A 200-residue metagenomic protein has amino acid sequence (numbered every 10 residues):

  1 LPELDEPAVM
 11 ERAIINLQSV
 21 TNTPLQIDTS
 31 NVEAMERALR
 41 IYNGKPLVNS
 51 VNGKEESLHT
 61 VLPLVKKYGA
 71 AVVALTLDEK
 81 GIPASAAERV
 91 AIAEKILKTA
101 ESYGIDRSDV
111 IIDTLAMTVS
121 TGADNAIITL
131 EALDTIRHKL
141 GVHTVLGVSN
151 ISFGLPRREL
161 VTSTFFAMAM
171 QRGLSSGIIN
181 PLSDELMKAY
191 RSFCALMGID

Functional and structural regions predicted by a protein language model:
L1-L4, T23-N31, P46-E55, T76 (+1 more regions): Catalytic beta/alpha-barrel core
L1-T23, T114-A126: Glycine-rich, proline-tolerant flexible connector loops at the mouths of alpha/beta enzymes
P7-I14, M35-Y42, V61, D124-N125 (+1 more regions): Distinct, well-ordered alpha-helical segments
A13, L17-V20, N43, V73-A84: Gly-rich Lys/Arg/Thr-decorated short loops/hinges at beta-loop-alpha junctions or inter-strand turns that position
V20-Q26, N43-L47, K139-F153: Short beta-strand/loop segments at the ligand-binding rim of alpha/beta enzyme cores
L25, T29, E33-R37, I41-G44 (+1 more regions): Terminal amphipathic helices with adjacent charged low-complexity linkers/tails
Q26-A34, V51-E55, L146-F153, L160: Glycine-rich beta-to-alpha transition loops that act as phosphate-gripper elements at the mouths of alpha/beta enzyme
T60, K67-D200: Catalytic alpha/beta core domains of metabolic enzymes, predominantly
